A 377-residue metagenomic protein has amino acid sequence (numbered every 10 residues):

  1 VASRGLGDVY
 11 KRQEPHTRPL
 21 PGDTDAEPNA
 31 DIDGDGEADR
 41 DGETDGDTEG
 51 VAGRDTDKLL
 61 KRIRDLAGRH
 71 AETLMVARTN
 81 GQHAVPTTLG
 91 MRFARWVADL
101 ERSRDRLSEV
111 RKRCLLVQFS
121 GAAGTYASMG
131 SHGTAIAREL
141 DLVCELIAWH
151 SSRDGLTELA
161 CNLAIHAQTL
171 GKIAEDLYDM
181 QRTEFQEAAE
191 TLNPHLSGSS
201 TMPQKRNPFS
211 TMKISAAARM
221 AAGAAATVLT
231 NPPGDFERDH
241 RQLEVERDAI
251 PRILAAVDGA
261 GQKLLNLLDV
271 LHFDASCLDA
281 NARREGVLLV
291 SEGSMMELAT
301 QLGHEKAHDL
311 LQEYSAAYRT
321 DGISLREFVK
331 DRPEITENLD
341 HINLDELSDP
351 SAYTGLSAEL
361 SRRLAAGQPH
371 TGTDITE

Functional and structural regions predicted by a protein language model:
V1-Q13: Single conserved hydrophobic/aromatic residue that forms the stacking wall/gate of nucleotide- or nucleobase-binding
E14-H16, L20-D47, V51: Low-complexity, Ser/Pro/Gly/Ala/Val-rich intrinsically disordered tracts
E49-A84, T88, L142-T157, D239-R241: Long, non-coiled-coil amphipathic alpha-helical linker/lever segments that couple catalytic cores to other domains
G53-A67, V97, R104, A167-L170 (+4 more regions): Hydrophobic faces of stable alpha-helices that mediate helix-helix packing
A67, A71, S108-R111, Q181 (+3 more regions): A structural signal for long alpha-helical coiled-coils and helix-turn connectors that form the cytosolic signaling
T73-A77, V110-L116, L177-A188, E305-H308 (+1 more regions): Flexible, glycine/charged-enriched surface loops at secondary-structure junctions
V85-N231: Internal glycine-rich alpha/beta core junctions
M202-E377: Glycine-rich cofactor/substrate-binding loops
